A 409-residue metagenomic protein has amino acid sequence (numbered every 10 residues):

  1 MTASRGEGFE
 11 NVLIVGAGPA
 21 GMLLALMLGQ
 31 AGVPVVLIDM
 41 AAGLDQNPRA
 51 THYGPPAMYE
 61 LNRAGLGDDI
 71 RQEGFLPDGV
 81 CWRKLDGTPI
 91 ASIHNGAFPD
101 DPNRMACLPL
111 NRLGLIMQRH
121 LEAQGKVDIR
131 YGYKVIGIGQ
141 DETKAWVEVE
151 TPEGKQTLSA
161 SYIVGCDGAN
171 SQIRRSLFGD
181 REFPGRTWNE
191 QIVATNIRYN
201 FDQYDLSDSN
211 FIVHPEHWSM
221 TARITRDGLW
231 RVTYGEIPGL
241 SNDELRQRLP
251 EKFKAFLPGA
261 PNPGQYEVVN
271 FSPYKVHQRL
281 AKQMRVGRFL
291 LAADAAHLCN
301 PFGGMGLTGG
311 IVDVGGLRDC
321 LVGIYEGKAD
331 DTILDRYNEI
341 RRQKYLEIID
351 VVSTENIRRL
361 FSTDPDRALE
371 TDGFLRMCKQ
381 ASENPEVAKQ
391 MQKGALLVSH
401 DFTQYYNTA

Functional and structural regions predicted by a protein language model:
A3-E7, C320-A409: C-terminal helical "tail/cap" subdomain of flavin- and related membrane-associated enzymes
S4-A20: Beta1/beta-strand and adjacent pyrophosphate-binding region of the FAD-binding site in flavoprotein oxidoreductases
G8-E10, E153-Y162: Core beta-strand elements of the Rossmann-like FAD/NAD(P) dinucleotide-binding domain in flavoenzyme oxidoreductases
V15-L26, Q30, L61, M117 (+4 more regions): Conserved mid-domain beta->alpha element of the FAD-binding
G29-R49: Glycine-rich FAD pyrophosphate-binding loop
R49, G54-H120, G139, I349-D350: Active-site-adjacent segment of FAD-dependent monooxygenases/related oxidoreductases
R119, E142-W146, Q156, Y162 (+1 more regions): Conserved FAD-binding catalytic core of PHBH/FMO-like flavoproteins
Y131-A145: A conserved short coil-to-beta-strand element within the FAD-binding core of flavoproteins
